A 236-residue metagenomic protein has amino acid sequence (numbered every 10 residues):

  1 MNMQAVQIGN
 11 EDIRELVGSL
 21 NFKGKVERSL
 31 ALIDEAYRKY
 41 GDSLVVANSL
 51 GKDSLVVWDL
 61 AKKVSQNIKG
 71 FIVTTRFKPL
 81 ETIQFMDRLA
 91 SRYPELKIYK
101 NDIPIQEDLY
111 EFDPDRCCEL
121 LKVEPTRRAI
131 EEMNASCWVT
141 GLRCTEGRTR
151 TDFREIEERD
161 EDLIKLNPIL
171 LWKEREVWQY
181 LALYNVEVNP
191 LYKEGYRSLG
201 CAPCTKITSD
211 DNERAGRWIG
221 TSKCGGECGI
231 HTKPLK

Functional and structural regions predicted by a protein language model:
N2-K236: Nucleotide-activated chemistry modules centered on ATP-dependent adenylation/adenylyltransferase
